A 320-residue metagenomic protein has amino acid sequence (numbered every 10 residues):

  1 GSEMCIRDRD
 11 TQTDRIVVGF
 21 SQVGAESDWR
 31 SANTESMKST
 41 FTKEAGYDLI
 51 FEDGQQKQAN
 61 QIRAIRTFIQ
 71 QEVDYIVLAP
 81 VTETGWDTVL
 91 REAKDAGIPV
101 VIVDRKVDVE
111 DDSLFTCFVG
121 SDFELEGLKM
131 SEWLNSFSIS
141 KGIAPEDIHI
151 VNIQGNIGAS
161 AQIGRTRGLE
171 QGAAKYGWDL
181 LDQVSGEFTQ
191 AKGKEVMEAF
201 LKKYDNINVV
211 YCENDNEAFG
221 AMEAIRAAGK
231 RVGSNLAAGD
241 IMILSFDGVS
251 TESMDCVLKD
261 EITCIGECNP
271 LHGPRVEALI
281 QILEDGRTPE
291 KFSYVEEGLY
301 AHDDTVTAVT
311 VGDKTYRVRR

Functional and structural regions predicted by a protein language model:
G1-I6: Short, small-residue-biased leader/transition segments that mark boundaries at the very start of proteins
R7-D10, D14-I16, I153-I157, A161 (+2 more regions): Hinge/cleft segment of the Venus flytrap/periplasmic-binding protein
D10, I16-E44, L49-R63, T67 (+5 more regions): Extracytoplasmic "Venus flytrap"
V18, Q61, F118-D147, K192-K194 (+2 more regions): Hydrophobic alpha-helical segments within soluble ligand-binding/sensing domains
W29-K43, Y47, E126-W133, S160-W178 (+2 more regions): Short, solvent-exposed amphipathic alpha-helices that sit in or adjacent to ligand/effector-binding or catalytic
L49-E72, D182-Y204, V249-T251: Structural motif
L78-D95, L169, G186-D255: Hydrophobic alpha-helical
T84, T88-L125, H149, V249-L258: Flexible loop/hinge segments that line or gate small-molecule binding clefts
